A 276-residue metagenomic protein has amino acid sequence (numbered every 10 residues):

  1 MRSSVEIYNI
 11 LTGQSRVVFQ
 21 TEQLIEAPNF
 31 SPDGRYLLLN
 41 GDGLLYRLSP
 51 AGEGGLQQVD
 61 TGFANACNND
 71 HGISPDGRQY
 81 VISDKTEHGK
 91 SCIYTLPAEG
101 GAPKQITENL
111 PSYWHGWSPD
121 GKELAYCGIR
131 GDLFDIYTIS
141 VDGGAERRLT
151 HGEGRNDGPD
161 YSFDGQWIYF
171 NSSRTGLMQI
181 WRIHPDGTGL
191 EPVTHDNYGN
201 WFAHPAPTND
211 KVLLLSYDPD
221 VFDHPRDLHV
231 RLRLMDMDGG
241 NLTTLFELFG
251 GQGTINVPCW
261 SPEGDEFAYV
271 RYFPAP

Functional and structural regions predicted by a protein language model:
M1-R35, L39-N40: Beta-strand-rich domains and repeat architectures in extracellular enzymes and scaffolds, especially beta-propellers
R2, G62-A66, S216-L228, L248-T254: Short, flexible, glycine-rich and Lys/Arg-enriched loop motifs at helix boundaries that contact anionic partners
R2-V5, L44-L48, G89-Y94, L133-Y137 (+3 more regions): Structural motif
Y8-L24, S49-A66, L96-P111, I139-R155 (+2 more regions): Multi-bladed beta-propeller domains
E22-L37, N65-Y80, N109-C127, E153-N171 (+2 more regions): Conserved beta-propeller blade repeats
L37-G43, Y80-E87, W117, A125-G131 (+4 more regions): Beta-strand C-termini and the immediately following turn/loop, strongest in propeller blades
T175-G176, N197-R233: Loop/turn-rich, solvent-exposed surfaces of beta-rich toroidal or solenoidal domains
L228-F273: C-terminal closing repeat unit and adjoining cap/tail of repeat-based domains
